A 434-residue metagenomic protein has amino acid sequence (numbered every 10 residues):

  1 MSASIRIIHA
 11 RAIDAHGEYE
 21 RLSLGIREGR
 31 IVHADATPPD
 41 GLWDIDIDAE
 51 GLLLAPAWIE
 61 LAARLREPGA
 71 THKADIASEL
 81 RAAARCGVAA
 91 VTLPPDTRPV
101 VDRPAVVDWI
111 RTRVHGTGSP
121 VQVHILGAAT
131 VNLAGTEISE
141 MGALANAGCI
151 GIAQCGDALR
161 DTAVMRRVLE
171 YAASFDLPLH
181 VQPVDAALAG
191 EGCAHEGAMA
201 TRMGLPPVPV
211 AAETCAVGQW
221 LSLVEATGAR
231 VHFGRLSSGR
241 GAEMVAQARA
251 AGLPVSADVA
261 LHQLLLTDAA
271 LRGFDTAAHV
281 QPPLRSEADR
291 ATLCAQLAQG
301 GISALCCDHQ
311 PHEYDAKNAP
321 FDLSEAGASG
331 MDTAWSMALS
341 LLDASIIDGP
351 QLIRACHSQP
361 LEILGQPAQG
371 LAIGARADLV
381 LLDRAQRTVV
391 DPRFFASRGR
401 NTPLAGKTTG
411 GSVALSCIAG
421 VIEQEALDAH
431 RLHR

Functional and structural regions predicted by a protein language model:
M1-G41, V421: N-terminal metal-binding scaffold of metallo-dependent hydrolase/deaminase domains
A10, G29, G51, A62 (+14 more regions): Divalent metal-coordination and catalytic microenvironments
A10, L323, R376-R434: C-terminal cap of metal-dependent C-N hydrolases
T37-L54: Active-site metal-binding motif and surrounding structural segment of the metallo-beta-lactamase
E50-V114: Metal-associated gating/positioning segment near the N- to mid-region
T112-A128: A glycine-rich helix N-cap at a beta->alpha junction
T136-L305: Histidine/acidic residue-rich metal-binding segments in metalloenzymes
R202-R230, A298-L305, Q310-R384: His/Asp/Glu-enriched, well-ordered alpha-helical/loop segment that forms or immediately abuts the divalent-metal
